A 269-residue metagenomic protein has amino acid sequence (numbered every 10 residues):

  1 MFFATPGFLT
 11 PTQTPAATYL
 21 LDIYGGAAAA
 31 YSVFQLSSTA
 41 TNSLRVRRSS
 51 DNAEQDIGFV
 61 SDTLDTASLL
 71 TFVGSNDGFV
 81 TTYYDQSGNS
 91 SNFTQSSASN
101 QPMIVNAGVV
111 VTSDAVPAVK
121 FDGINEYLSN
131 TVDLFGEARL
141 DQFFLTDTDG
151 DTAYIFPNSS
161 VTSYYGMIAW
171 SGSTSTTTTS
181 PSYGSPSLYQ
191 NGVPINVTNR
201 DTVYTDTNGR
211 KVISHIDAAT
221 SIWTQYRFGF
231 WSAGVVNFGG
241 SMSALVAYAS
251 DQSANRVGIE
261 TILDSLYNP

Functional and structural regions predicted by a protein language model:
M1-P11, P269: Short, intrinsically disordered N-terminal pre-domain segments
F3, F34-S50, F59-T63, T82 (+3 more regions): Extracellular, beta-strand-rich glycan-interacting domains
L9-S43, R47-R48: N-terminal module-boundary/linker segments of secreted carbohydrate-active enzymes
F34-S38, G74, V109-S113, T131-Q142 (+2 more regions): Extracellular/lumenal carbohydrate-interaction signature centered on repeated Trp-anchored short motifs
S38-S50, V119, I155-P157, T176-T179 (+1 more regions): Short, hydrophobic/proline-enriched secondary-structure or compact coil segments at domain edges
V80, S90-S185, S221-W223, V236 (+1 more regions): Extracellular glycan-recognition modules
D85: Intrinsically disordered, low-complexity polar regions and short flexible loop motifs
T176-P181, D206-N208, H215-S241: Flexible glycan-contacting loops in extracellular carbohydrate-active proteins
